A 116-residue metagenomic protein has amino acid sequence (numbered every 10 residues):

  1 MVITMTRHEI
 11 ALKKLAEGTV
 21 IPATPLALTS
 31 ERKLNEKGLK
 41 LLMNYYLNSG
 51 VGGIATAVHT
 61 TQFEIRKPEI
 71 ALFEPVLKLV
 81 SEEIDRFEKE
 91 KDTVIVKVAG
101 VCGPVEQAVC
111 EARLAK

Functional and structural regions predicted by a protein language model:
V2-K116: Active-site beta->alpha loop and helix N-cap motifs at the rims of alpha/beta catalytic domains
